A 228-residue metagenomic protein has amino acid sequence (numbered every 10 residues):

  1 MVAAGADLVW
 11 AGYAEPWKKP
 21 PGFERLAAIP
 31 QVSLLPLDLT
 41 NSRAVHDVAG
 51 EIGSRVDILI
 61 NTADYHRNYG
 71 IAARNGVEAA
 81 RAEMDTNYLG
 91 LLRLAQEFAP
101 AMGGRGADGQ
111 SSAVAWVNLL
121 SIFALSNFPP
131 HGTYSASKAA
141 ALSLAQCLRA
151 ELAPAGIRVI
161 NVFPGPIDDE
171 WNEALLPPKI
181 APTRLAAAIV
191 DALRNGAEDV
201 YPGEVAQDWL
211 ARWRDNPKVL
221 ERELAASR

Functional and structural regions predicted by a protein language model:
G5-G22: Conserved glycine-rich Rossmann-like NAD(P)H-binding loop of the short-chain dehydrogenase/reductase
A27-R43: Rossmann-fold cofactor-recognition segment
H46, D64-R81, G104-Q110, P130-T133: Conserved mid-core segment of classical short-chain dehydrogenase/reductases
A95, S137: Active-site helix of classical SDR
S121: Residue(s) in the substrate-gating loop at a strand-loop-helix junction that position the organic substrate next
N127-S135, C147: Active-site loop-to-helix junction immediately N-terminal to the catalytic Tyr of the SDR YXXXK motif in Rossmann-fold
N161, D169, E173-R212: C-terminal helical subdomain
